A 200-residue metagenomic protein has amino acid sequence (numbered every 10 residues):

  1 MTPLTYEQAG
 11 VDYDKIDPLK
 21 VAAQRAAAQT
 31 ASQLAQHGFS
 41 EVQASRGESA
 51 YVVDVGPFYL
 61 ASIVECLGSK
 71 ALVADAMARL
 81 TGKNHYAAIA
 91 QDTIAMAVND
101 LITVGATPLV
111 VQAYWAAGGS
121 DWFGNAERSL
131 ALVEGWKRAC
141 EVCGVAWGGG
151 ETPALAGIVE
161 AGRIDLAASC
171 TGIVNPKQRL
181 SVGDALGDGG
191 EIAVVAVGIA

Functional and structural regions predicted by a protein language model:
M1-S40: N-terminal amphipathic/basic leader segments beginning at the initiator methionine
A28, A35-I199: Glycine-rich phosphate/pyrophosphate-binding loop regions near the starts of catalytic domains
